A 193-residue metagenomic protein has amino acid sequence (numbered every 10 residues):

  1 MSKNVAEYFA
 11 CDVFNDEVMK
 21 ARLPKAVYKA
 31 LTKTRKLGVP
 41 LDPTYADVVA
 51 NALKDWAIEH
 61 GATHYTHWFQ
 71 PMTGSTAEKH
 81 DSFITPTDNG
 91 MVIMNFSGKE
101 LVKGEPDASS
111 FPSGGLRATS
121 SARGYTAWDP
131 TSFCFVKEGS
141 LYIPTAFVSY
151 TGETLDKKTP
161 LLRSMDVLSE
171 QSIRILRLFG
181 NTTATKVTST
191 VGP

Functional and structural regions predicted by a protein language model:
M1-A10, C134-K137, L141: Flexible glycine-/small-residue-enriched beta->alpha junction loops that bind anionic phosphate/pyrophosphate groups
N4-G98, V102-S120: Histidine/acidic residue-rich metal-binding segments in metalloenzymes
A122-P193: Glycine-rich, acidic/polar active-site loops that bind/position phosphate-bearing ligands
